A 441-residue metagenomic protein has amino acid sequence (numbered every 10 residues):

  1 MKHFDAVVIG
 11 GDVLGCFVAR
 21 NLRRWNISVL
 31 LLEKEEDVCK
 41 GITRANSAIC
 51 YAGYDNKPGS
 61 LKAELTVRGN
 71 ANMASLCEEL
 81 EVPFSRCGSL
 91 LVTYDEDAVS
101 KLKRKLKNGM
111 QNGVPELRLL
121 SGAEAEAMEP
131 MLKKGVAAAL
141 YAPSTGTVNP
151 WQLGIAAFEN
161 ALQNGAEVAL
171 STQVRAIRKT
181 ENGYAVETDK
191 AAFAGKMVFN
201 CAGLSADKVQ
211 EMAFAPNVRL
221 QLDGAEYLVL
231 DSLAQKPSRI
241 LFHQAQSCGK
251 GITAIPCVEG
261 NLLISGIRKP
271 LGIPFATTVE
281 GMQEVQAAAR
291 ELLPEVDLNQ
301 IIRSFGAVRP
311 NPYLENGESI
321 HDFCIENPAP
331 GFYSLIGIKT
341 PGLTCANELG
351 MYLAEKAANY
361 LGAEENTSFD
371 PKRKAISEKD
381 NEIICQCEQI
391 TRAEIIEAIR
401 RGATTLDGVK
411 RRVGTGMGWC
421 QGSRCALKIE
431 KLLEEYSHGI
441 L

Functional and structural regions predicted by a protein language model:
F4-L31: N-terminal Rossmann-like FAD-binding beta1-loop-alpha1 element of flavoenzymes
F17, I177-N182, E187-V279, A287 (+2 more regions): Flavin-dependent oxidoreductases
R23-A45: Glycine-rich FAD pyrophosphate-binding loop
A48-M128, G251-I252: Dinucleotide-binding Rossmann-like beta1-alpha1 core, especially the glycine-rich loop that anchors the ADP
P58-V67, V92-K101, L140-E159, A276-E280 (+3 more regions): Short beta-strand to alpha-helix junction loop
L140-M197: Helical element adjacent to the flavin cofactor pocket in flavoenzyme catalytic cores
V258, P274-I383, C387-E394, A398 (+2 more regions): C-terminal catalytic lobe of FAD-dependent flavoproteins
F275, T391-A403, S423-I440: Iron-sulfur (Fe-S) cluster-binding segments and ferredoxin-like electron-carrier domains, especially [2Fe-2S]
